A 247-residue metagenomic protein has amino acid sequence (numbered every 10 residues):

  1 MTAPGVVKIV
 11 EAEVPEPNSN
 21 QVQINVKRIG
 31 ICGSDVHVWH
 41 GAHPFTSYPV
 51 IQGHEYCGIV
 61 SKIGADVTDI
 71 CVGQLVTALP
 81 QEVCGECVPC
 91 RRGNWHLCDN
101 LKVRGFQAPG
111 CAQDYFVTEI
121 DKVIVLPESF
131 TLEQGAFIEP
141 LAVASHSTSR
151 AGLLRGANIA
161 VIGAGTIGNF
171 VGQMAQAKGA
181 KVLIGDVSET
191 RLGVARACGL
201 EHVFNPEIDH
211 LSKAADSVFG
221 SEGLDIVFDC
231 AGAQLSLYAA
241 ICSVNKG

Functional and structural regions predicted by a protein language model:
T2, E13-V14, S47-G53, R104-A108 (+1 more regions): Short Gly/Pro-enriched turn/cap motifs at secondary-structure boundaries
E13-I29, A42-V88, P127-S129: Glycine-rich beta-strand-centered segment in the early N-terminal region that forms part of a ligand/cofactor-binding
S34-V38: Cytochrome P450 core scaffold surrounding the K-helix E-X-X-R motif and the conserved "meander" helix-loop region
V76, I159, V227: Receiver (REC) domain switch-region micro-motif
C84-I162: NAD(P)H dinucleotide-binding glycine-rich loop of Rossmann-like/cofactor-binding domains, especially the beta1-alpha1
F130-D209, K213: Mid-domain Rossmann-like dinucleotide-binding core that forms the NAD(H)/NADP(H) cofactor-binding site
A151, G193, C198-G247: Glycine-rich cofactor phosphate-binding loops and adjacent beta1-alpha1 units of small-molecule cofactor enzyme domains
